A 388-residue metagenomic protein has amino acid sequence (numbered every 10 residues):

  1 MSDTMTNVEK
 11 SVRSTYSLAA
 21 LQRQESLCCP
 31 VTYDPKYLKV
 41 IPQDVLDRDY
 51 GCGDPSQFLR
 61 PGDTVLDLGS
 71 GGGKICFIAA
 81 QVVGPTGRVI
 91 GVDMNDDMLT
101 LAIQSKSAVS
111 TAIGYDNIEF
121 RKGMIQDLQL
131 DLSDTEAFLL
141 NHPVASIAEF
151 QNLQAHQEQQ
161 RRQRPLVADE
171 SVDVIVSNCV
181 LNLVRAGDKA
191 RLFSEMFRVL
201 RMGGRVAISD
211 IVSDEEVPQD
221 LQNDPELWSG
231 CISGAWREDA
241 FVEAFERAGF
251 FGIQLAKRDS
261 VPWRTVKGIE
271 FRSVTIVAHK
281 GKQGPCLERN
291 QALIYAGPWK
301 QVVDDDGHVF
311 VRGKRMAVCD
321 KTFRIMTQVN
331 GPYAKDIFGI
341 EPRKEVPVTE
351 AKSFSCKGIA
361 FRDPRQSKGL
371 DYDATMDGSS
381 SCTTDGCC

Functional and structural regions predicted by a protein language model:
C28-T64, I75-V82: Conserved alpha-helix/loop element of class I SAM-dependent methyltransferases that forms part of the SAM/SAH-binding
N95: Conserved SAM/SAH-binding beta-strand->alpha-helix loop
A102-I103: Conserved SAM-binding loop
D131-I175: A short acidic, Gly/Pro-enriched loop at the edge of an enzyme's catalytic core that lines a small-molecule cofactor
A168, A190-R205: A short glycine-rich, Lys/Arg-flanked "PGG" loop and its adjoining helix->strand segment in the class I
V212-I232: Short, glycine-/aromatic-enriched active-site segment of Class I SAM-dependent methyltransferases
G234-G249: Short alpha-helix
A248-C388: C-terminal lobe and adjacent flexible extensions of AdoMet/dcAdoMet transferase-like proteins
